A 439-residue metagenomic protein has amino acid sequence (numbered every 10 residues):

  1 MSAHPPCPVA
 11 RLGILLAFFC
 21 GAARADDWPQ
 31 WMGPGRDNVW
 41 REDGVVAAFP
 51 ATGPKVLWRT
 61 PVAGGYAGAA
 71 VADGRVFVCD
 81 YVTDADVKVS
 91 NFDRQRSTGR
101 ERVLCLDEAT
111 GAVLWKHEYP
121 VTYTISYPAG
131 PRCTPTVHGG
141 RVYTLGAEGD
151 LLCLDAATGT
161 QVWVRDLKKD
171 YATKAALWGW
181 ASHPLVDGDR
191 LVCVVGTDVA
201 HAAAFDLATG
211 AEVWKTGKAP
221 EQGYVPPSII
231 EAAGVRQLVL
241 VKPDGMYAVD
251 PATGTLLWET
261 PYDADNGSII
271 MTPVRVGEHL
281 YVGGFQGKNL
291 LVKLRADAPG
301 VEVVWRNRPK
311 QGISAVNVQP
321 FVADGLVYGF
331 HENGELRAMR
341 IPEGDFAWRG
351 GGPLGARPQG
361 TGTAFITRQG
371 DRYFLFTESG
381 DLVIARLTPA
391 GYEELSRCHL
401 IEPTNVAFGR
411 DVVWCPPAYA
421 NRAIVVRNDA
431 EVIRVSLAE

Functional and structural regions predicted by a protein language model:
M1-V9: N-terminal secretory signal peptides that target proteins for export/translocation
P5, G21-A22: Intrinsically disordered, low-complexity serine/threonine-rich segments
A10-G21: Bacterial N-terminal signal peptides
R24-E439: Noncatalytic, solvent-exposed loop/strand surfaces of beta-propeller-type extracellular/periplasmic domains
